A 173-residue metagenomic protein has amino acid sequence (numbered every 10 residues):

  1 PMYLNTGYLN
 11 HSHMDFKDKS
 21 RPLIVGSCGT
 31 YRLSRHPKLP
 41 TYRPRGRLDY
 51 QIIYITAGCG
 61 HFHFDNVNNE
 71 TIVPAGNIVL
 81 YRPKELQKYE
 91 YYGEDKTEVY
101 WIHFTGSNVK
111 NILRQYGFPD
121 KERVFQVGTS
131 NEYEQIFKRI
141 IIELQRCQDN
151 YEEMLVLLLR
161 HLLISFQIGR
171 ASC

Functional and structural regions predicted by a protein language model:
P1-I24, R146: A short, N-terminal "cap"/entry segment at the start of jelly-roll beta-barrel domains of the cupin/DSBH fold
P1-M2, V79, R170-S172: Short intrinsically disordered, low-complexity coil segments enriched in acidic
G7-Y8, P74, I112, P119 (+2 more regions): Generic signal for short, ordered secondary-structure residues within or immediately flanking folded domains
L9, P40, K121, E143-C147: Short amphipathic alpha-helical segments at helix-loop
S20, S27-F118: N-terminal regulatory/effector-sensing and dimerization cores that precede helix-turn-helix DNA-binding domains
S107-N108, V127-S172: An amphipathic alpha-helical interaction segment
D120-G128: A ubiquitous short alpha-helical element
